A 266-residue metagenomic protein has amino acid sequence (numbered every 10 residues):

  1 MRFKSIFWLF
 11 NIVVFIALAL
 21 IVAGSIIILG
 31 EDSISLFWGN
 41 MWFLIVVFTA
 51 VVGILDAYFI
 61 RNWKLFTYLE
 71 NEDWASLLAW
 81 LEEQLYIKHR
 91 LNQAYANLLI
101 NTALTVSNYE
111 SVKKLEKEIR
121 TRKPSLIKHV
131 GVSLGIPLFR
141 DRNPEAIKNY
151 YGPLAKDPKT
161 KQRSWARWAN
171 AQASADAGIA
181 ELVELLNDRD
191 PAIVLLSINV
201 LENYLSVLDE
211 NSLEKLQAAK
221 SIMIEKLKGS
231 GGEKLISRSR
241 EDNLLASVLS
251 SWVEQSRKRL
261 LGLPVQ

Functional and structural regions predicted by a protein language model:
M1-E72: N-terminal alpha-helical membrane-insertion module
S33-G39, F66-L78, L104-K113, L138-K148 (+1 more regions): Helix-turn-helix repeat elements of alpha-solenoid scaffolds
V46, L78-E82, Y109-R122, N143-K156 (+2 more regions): Alpha-helical repeat scaffolds
L55-R61, K88-A96, K123-S133, P158-R167 (+1 more regions): Generic helix N-cap/helix-start motif at coil->alpha-helix transitions
I60-T102, V106-S111, E118: Membrane-proximal helical linkers
K64-L69, E82, Y95-L104, G131-F139 (+2 more regions): Conserved small-residue packing positions in alpha-helical repeats and bundles
S125-E181: Non-cytosolic head/periplasmic domains of membrane-anchored proteins
L182-Q266: Long, non-transmembrane cytosolic or organellar matrix-exposed soluble domains/tails of integral membrane proteins
